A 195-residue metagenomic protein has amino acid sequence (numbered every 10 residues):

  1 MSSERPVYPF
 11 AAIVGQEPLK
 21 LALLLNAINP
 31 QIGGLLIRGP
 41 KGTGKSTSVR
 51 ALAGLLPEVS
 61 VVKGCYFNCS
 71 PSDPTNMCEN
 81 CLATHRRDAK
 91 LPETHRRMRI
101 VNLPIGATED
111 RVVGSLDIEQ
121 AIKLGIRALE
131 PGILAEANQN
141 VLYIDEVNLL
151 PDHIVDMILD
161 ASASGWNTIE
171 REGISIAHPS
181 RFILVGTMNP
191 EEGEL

Functional and structural regions predicted by a protein language model:
S2-L195: Conserved ASCE/P-loop NTPase catalytic core
